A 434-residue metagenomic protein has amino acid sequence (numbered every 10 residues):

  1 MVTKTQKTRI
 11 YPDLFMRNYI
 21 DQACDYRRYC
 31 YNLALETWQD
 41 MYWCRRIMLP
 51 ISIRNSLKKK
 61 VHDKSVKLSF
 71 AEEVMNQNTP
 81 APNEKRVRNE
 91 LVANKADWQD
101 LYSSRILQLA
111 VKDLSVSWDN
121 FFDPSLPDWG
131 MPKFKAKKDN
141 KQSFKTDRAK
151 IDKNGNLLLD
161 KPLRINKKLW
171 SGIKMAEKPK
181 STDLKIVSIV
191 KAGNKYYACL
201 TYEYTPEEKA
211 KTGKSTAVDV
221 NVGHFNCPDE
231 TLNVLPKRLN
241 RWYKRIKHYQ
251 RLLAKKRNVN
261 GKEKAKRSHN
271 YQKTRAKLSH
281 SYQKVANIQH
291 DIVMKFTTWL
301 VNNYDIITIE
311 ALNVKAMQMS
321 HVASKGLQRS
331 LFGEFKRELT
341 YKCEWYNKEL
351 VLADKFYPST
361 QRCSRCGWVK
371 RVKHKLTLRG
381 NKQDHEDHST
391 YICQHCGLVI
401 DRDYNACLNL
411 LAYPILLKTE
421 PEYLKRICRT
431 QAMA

Functional and structural regions predicted by a protein language model:
M1-A434: Nucleic-acid substrate recognition interfaces
